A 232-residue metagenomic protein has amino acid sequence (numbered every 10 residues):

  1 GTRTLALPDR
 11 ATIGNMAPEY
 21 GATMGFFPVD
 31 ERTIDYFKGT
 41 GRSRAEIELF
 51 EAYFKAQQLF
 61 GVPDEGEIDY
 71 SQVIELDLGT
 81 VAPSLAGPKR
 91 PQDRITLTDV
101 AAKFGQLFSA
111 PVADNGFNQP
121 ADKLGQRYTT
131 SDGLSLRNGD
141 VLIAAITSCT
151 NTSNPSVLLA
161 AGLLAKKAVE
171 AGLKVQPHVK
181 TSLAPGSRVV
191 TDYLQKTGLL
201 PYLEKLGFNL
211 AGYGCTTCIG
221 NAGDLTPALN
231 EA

Functional and structural regions predicted by a protein language model:
G1-A232: Fe-S-dependent hydro-lyases/dehydratases of central metabolism
